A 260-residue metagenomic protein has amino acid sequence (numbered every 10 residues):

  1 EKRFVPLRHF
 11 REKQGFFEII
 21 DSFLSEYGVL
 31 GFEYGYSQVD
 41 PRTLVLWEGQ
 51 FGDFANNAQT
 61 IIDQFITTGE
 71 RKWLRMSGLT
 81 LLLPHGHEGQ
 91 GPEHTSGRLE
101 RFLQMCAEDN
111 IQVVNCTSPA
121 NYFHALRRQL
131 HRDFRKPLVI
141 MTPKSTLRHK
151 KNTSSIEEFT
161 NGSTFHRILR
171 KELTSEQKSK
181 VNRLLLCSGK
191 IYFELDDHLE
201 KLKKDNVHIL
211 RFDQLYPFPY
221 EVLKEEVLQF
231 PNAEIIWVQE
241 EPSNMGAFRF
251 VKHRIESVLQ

Functional and structural regions predicted by a protein language model:
E1-R42, W47-E70, I156-L210: Non-catalytic terminal/interface segments that mediate subunit docking, oligomerization, and allosteric communication
H9, K13, F123, R128-S163: Helix-enriched interaction subdomains in cytosolic or periplasmic regions, typified by TIR/SEFIR signaling/NADase cores
F16, R42-L46, M76-T80, N110-V113 (+4 more regions): Beta-sheet entry/capping signal
I20-S22, L46-W47, L82-P84, V114-T117 (+4 more regions): Generic beta-strand/beta-sheet core signal
S25, P119-Y122, Q214-P219: Short acidic loop-to-helix transition motifs that present clustered carboxylates
D40, L44, L79, H85-R132: Conserved thiamine diphosphate
N56-A58, Q64-H87, Q104: Catalytic or ion-translocation cores adjacent to nucleophile or general acid/base/metal-coordination motifs in diverse
W73-R75, G86-Q104, L147-Q260: Thiamine diphosphate
